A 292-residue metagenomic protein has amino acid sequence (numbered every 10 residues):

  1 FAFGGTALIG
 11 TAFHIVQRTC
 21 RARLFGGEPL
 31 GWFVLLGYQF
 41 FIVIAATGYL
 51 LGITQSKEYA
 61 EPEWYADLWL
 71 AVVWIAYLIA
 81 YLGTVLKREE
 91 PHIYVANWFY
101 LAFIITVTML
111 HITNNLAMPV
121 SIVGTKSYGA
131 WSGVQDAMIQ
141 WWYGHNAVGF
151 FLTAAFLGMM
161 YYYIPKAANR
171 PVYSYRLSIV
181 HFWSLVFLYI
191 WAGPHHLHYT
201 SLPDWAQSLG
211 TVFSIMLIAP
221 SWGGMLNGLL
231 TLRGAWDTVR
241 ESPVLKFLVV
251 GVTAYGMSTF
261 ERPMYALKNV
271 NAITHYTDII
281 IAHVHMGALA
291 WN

Functional and structural regions predicted by a protein language model:
F1-I53, W64-V85, N97-I122, W141-A167 (+4 more regions): Hydrophobic cores of alpha-helical transmembrane segments in multi-pass integral membrane proteins
I53-E61, L197-A206: Membrane-interface helix caps and helix-loop-helix hairpins in membrane proteins
P62, T125-S132: Surface-exposed loop and adjacent secondary-structure segments within mature catalytic domains
G129-Y143, I273-I279: Juxtamembrane membrane-water interface segments that cap and precede transmembrane helices
A137-W141, L202-S214, T277: Interfacial loop-to-helix transition and helix-capping segments at the boundaries of transmembrane helices
